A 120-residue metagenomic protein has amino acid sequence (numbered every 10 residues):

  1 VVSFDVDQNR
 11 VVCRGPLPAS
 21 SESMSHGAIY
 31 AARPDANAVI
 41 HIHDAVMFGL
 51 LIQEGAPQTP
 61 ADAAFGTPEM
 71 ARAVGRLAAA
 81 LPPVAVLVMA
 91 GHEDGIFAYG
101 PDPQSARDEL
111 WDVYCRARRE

Functional and structural regions predicted by a protein language model:
V1-E120: Glycine-rich flexible loops
